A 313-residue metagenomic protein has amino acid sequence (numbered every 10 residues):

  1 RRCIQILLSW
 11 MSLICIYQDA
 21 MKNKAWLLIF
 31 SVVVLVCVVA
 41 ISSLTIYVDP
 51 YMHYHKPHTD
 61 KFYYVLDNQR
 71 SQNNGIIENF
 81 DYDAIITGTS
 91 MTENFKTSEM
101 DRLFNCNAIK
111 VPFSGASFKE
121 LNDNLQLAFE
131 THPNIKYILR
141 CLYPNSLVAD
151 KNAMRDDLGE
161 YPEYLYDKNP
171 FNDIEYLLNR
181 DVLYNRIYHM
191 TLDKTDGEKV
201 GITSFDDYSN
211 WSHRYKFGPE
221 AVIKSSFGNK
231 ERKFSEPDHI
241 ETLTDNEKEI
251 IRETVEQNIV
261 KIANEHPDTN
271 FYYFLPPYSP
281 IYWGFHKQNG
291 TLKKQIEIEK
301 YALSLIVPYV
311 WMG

Functional and structural regions predicted by a protein language model:
L28-I46: Hydrophobic membrane-insertion alpha-helices, especially the h-region of bacterial N-terminal signal peptides
Y47-Q69: Alpha-helical transmembrane signal-anchor/signal-peptide segments
Y63-G88: Short extracytoplasmic
T87, M91-N172: Membrane-embedded segments
C141-L142, K151, R155-N270: Secreted/periplasmic serine-hydrolase-like ester/acetyl group-modifying domain
A263-Q288: Active-site segments of SGNH/GDSL-like serine hydrolases that catalyze O-acetyl group transfer/hydrolysis on lipids
Y282-G313: Substrate-gating cap/lid alpha-helix
